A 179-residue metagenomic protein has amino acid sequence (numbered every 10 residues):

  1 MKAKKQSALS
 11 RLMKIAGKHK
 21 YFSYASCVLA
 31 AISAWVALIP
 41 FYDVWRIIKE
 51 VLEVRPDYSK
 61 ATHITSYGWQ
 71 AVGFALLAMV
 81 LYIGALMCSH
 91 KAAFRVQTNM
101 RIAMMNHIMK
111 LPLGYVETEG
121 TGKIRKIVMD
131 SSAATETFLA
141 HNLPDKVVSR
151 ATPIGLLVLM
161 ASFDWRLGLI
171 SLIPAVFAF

Functional and structural regions predicted by a protein language model:
K5, V36-K49, F74-T121, R125 (+2 more regions): Juxtamembrane helix-loop junctions of ABC transporter transmembrane domains
K5-S23, K123-I124, V128: A short amphipathic helical element positioned immediately N-terminal to and/or at the very start of a transmembrane
L12-H19, K60, I64, D130-S131 (+1 more regions): Helix-boundary and loop/linker segments of multi-pass membrane transporters
K18, F22-W35, P144-F179: Transmembrane helices of ABC transporter permease
S23-G84, C88, A161-G168: Transmembrane helix-loop-helix hairpins at lipid-water interfaces of multipass membrane proteins, especially the type-1
W45-P56, R125, M129, A151 (+3 more regions): Regular secondary-structure segments
